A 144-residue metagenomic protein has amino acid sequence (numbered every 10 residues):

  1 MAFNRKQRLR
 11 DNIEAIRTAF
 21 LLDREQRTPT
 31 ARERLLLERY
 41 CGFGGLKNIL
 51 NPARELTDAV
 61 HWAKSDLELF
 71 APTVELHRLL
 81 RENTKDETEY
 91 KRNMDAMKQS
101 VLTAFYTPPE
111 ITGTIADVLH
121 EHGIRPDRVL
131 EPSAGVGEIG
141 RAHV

Functional and structural regions predicted by a protein language model:
A2-R141: Class I S-adenosyl-L-methionine
